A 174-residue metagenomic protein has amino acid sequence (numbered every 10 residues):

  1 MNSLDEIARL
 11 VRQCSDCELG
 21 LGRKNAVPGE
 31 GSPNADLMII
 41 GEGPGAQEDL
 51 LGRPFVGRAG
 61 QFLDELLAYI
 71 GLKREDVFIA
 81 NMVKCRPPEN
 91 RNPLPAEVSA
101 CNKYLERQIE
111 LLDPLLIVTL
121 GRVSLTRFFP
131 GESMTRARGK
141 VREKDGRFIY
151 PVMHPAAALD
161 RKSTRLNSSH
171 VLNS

Functional and structural regions predicted by a protein language model:
M1, A8, P44, F78-N90: Short, basic/glycine-rich phosphate-binding loops at helix/coil junctions that contact nucleotide phosphates
M1-R58, D145: Active-site and ligand/interface coordination hotspots across diverse enzymes and nucleic-acid-associated assemblies
Q47-F78: Glycine-rich, small/polar surface segments that engage phosphate groups of diverse ligands
I70, R74-E75, M82-R165, S174: Glycine/proline-rich loop-helix segments at beta-alpha junctions forming the active-site rim of enzyme cores
